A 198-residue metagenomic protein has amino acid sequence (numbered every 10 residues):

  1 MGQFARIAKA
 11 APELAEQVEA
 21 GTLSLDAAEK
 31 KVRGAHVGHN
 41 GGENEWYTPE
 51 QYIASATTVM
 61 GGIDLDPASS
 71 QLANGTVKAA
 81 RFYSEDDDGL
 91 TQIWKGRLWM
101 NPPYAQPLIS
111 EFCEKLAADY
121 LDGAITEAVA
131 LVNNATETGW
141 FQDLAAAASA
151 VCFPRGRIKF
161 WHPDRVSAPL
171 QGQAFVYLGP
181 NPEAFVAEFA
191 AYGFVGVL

Functional and structural regions predicted by a protein language model:
G2-H39: Amphipathic alpha-helical oligomerization/scaffolding segments
L23, K30-L198: Class I S-adenosyl-L-methionine-dependent methyltransferase catalytic core
